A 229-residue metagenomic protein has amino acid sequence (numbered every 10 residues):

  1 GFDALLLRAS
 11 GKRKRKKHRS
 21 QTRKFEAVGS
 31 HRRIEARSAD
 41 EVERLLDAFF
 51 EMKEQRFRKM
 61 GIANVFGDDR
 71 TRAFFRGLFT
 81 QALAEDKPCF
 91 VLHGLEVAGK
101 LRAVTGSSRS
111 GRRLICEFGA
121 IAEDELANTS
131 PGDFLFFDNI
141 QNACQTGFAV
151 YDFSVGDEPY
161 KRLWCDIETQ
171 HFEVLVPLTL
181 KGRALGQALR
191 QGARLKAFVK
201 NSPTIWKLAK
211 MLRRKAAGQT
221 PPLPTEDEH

Functional and structural regions predicted by a protein language model:
G1-F2, V97, R113, F148-M211 (+1 more regions): Active-site/acyl-donor-binding loops of N-acyltransferases
G1-N128, P222-H229: A conserved beta-strand-loop-helix scaffold within acyl/acetyltransferase catalytic domains
A127-I140: Conserved acetyl-CoA-binding loop-helix of GNAT-fold acetyltransferases
A209-A216, L223: Long, C-terminal catalytic modules of enzymes
